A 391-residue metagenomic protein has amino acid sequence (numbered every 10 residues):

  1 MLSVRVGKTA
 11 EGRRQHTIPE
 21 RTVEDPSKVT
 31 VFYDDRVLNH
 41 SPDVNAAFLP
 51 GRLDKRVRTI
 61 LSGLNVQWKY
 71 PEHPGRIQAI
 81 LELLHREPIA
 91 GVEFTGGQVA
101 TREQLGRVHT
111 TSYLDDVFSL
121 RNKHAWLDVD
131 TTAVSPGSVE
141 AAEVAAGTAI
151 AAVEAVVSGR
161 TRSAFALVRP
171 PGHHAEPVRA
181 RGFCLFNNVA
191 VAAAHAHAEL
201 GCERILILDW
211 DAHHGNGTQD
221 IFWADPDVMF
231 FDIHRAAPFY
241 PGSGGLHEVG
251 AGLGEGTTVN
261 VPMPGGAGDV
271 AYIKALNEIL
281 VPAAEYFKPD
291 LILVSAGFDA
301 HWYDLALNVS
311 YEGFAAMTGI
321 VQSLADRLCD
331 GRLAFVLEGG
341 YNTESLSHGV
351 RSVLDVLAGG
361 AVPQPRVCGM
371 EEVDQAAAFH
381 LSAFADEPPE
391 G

Functional and structural regions predicted by a protein language model:
L2-F32, L38, K55-R58, D116-G391: A general "terminal functional-core" signal
V4-Q104: N-terminal low-complexity, Ser/Thr- and acidic-residue-enriched intrinsically disordered segments
E72-A79, A100, V108-S112, E140 (+1 more regions): Generic alpha-helix structural propensity
Q98-N122: Charged, often glycine-rich, active-site loop that binds/positions anionic groups
